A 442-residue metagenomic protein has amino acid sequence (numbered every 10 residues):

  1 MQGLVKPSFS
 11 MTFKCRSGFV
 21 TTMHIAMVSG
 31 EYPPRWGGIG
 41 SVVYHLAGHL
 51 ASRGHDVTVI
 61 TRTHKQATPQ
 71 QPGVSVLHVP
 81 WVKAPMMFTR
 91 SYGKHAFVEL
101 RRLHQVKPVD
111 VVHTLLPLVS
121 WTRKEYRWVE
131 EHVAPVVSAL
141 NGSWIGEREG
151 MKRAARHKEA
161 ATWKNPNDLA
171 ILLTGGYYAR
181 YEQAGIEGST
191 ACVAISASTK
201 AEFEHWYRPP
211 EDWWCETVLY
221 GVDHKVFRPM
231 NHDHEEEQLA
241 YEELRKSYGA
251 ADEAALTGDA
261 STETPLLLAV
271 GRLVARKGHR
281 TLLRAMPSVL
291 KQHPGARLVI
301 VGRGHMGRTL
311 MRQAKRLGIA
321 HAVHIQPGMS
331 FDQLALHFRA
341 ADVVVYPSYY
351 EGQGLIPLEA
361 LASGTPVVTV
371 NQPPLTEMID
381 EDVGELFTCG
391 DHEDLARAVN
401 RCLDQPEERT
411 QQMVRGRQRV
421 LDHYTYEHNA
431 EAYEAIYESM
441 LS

Functional and structural regions predicted by a protein language model:
S41, H45, P265-S288, H305-M311 (+1 more regions): A conserved mid-protein helix/loop that constitutes part of the nucleotide-sugar donor-binding site
A160-C192: Membrane-proximal helix-turn-helix segments that form the acceptor-binding/catalytic region of lipid-linked
S198, G221: Carbohydrate-associated surface elements
M311-M329: Nucleotide-activated donor-binding/catalytic signature segment of Leloir-type glycosyltransferases, i.e., the conserved
G328-M329, L336-A341: Short alpha-helical donor nucleotide-sugar binding micro-motif in glycosyltransferases
Y349: Aromatic "clamp/platform" in nucleotide-sugar-dependent glycosyltransferases that forms part of the donor/acceptor
P366-T369: Short hydrophobic beta-strand element within catalytic cores of glycosyltransferases and related nucleotide-activated
E381, E385-H392, R401-E407: Conserved acidic donor-binding segment of nucleotide-sugar-dependent glycosyltransferases
